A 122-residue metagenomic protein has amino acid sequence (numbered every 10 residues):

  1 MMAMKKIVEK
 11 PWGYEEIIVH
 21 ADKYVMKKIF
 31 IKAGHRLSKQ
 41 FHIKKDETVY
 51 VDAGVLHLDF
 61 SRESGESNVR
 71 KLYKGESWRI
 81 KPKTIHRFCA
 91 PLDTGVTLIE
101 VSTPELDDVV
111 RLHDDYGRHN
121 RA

Functional and structural regions predicted by a protein language model:
A3-D46: A short glycine-rich, His/Asp/Glu-containing loop-to-beta-strand
A3-K10, R87-A122: Double-stranded beta-helix
K32-H35, G75, K81-K83, D93: Tight coil/turn sites that cap or link beta-strands
I43-E63: Glycine- and acidic-residue-biased ligand/ion/polar-headgroup-sensing regions
T48, V55-H57, S77, I85 (+1 more regions): Structural motif
R62-I85: Short acidic-glycine-tyrosine-enriched beta hairpin
